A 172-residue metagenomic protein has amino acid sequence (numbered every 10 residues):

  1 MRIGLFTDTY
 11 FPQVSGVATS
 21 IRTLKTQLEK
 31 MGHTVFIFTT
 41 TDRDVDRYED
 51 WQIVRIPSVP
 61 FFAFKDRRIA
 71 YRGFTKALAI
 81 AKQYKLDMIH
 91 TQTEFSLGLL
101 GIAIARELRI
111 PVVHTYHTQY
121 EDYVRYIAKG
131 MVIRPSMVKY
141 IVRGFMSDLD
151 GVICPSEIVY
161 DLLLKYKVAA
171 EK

Functional and structural regions predicted by a protein language model:
M1-I56: N-terminal subdomain of nucleotide-sugar transferases
I3, M88, A105-V124, I153 (+1 more regions): Active-site proximal beta-strand in glycosyltransferases
V17-S20, T40, Q92, V152-S156: Replace "coordinates the UDP/GDP/TDP-sugar" with "coordinates nucleotide-activated sugar donors
F62-M88, L97-A103, E107, S136 (+1 more regions): An amphipathic, basic-hydrophobic alpha-helix
Q92-L97, Y116: Short His-centered aromatic/hydrophobic patch
E107, P135-G151, Y166: Membrane-proximal helix-turn-helix segments that form the acceptor-binding/catalytic region of lipid-linked
P111, D122-G144: Nucleotide-sugar donor phosphate/pyrophosphate-binding loop at the beta->alpha transition of glycosyltransferases
S147-K172: A short, active-site helix/loop in glycosyltransferases that binds the activated sugar's phosphate group
